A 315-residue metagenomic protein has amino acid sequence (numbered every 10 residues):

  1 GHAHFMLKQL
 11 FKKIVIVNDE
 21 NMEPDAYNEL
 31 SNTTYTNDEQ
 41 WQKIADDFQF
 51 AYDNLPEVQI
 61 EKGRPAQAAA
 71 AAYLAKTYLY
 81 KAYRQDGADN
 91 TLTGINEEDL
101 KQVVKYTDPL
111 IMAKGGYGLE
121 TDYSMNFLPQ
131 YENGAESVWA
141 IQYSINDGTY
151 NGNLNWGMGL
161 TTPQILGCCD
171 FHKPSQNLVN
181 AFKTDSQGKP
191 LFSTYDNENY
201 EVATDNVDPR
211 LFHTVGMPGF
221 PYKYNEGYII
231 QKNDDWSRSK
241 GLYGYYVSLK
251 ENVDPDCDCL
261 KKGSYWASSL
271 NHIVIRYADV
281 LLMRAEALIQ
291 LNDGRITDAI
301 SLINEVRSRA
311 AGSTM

Functional and structural regions predicted by a protein language model:
G1, L74, V103, T107 (+1 more regions): Short amphipathic alpha-helical coiled-coil/interface segments
H2-Q67, Y78-E98, Y246-I275, R284-M315: Aromatic-anchored glycine-rich loop motif in surface-exposed flexible loops
Q49-F50, R64-A69, K76-R238: An aromatic- and glycine-enriched ligand-binding surface/loop that stacks and positions planar moieties
G216, F220-Y265, L302: Surface-exposed, extracytoplasmic segments of Gram-negative outer-membrane nutrient-acquisition systems
A278: Conserved, function-defining core regions and hallmark residues within catalytic/recognition domains
